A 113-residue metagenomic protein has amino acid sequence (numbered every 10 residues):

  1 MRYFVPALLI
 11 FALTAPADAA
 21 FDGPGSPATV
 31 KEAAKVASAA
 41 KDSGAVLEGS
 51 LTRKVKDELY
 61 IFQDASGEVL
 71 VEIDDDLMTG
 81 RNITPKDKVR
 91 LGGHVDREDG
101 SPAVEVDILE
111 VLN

Functional and structural regions predicted by a protein language model:
M1-A7: Sec-dependent signal peptide recognition, specifically the positively charged N-region followed immediately by
F4, P16-N113: OB-fold and OB-like single-stranded nucleic-acid-recognition modules and their adjacent interaction interfaces
L9-P16: Hydrophobic core
